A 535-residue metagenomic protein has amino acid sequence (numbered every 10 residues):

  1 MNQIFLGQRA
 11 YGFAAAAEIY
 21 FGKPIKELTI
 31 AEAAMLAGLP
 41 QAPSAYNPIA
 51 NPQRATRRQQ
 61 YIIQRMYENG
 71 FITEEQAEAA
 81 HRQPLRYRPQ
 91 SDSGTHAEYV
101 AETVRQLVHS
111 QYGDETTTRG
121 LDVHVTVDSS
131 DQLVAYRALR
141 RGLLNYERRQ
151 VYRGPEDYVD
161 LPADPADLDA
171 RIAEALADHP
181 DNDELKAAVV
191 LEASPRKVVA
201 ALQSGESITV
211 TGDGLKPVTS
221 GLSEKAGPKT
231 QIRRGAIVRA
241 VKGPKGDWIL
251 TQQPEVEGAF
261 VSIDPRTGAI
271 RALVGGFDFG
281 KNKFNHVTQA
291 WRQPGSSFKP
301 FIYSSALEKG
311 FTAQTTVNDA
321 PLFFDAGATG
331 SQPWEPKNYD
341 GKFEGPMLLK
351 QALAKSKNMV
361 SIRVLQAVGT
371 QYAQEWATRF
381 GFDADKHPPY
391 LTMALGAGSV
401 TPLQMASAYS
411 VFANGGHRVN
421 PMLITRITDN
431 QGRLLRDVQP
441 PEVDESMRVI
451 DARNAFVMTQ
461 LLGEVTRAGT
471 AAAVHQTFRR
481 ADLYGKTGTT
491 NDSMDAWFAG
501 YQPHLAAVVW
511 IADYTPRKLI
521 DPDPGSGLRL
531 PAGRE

Functional and structural regions predicted by a protein language model:
M1, E78-H81, T316-L322, T378 (+2 more regions): Beta-strand segments within the central parallel beta-sheet cores of soluble alpha/beta enzyme folds
M1-A201, V364-A367, T378-R379, D383-A384 (+2 more regions): Non-catalytic, structured segments within soluble enzyme domains
N2, L6-R9, K26, I30-A42 (+12 more regions): Glycine-rich, acidic and aromatic/proline-enriched surface loops and short helix-turn segments that act as binding
K26, S93-H96, R266, F311-A373 (+3 more regions): Conserved catalytic neighborhood of penicillin-recognizing serine enzymes
N47, N285-Q289, Q332-G341, Y390-M393 (+2 more regions): Short beta-alpha connecting loops at secondary-structure transitions that line or flank enzyme active sites
M66, A135, P195, T267-G268 (+6 more regions): Active-site SXXK
V125, S129-Q132, Y136-A138, D167-R171 (+6 more regions): A penicillin-recognizing enzyme superfamily signal
S331-P336, G369-S407, L423: Mid-domain, small-residue-enriched loop/turn segments at the edges of structured enzyme/sensor domains
